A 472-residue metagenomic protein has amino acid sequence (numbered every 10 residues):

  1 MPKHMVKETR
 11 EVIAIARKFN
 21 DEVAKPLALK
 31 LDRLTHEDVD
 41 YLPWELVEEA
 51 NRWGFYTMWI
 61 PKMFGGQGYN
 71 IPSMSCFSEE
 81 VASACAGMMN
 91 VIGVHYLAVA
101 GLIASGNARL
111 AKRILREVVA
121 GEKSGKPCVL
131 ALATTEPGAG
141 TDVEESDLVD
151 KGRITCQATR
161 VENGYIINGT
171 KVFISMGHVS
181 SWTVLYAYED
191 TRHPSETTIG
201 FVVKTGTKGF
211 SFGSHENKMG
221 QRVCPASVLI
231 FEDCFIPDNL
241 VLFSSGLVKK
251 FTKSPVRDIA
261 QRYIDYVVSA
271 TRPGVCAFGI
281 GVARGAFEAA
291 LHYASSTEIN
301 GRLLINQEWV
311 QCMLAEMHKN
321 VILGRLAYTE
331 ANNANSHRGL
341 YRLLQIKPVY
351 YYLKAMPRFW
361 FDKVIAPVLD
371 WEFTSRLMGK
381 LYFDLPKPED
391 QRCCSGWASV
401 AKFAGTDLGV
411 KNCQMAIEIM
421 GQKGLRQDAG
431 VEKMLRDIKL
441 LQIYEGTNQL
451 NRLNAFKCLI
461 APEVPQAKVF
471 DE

Functional and structural regions predicted by a protein language model:
M1-G93, R113, E117, L340-K347 (+4 more regions): Amphipathic, small/basic residue-rich leader segments at the start of a protein or domain
K3-H4, K30-Y41, T252-G274, F287-N320 (+2 more regions): Glycine-rich cofactor-pocket loops
K3-K7, E11-V12, F212-R325, L441 (+2 more regions): Glycine-rich beta->alpha junctions and the first turn(s) of the following alpha-helix
N90-R116, G140-V143: N-terminal glycine-rich flavin-associated loop
G125-G140: A short, Trp-centered hydrophobic/proline-enriched beta-strand micro-motif
C156-T159: A structural signal for short hydrophobic beta-strand segments in well-ordered beta-sheet cores
N168-F212: A short core secondary-structure module
F383-E389, N412, E418-E472: Glycine-rich phosphate/cofactor-binding loops in nucleotide/flavin-utilizing enzymes
